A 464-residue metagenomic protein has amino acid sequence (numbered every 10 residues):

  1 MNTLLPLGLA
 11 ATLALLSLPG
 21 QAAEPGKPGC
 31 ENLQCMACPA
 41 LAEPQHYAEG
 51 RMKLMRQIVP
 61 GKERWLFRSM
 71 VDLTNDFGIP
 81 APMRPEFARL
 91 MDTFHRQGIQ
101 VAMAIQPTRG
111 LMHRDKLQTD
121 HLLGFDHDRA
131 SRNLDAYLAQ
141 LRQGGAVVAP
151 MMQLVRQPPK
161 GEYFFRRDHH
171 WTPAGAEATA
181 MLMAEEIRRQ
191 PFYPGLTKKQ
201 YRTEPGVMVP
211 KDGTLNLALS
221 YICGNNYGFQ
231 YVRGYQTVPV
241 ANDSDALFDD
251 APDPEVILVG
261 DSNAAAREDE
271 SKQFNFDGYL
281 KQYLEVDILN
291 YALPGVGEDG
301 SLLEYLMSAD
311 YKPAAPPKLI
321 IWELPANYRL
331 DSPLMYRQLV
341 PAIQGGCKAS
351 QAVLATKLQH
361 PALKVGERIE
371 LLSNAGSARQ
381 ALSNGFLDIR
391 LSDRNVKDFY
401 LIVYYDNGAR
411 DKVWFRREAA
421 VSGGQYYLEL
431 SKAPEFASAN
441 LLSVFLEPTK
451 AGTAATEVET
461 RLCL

Functional and structural regions predicted by a protein language model:
M1-G8: Bacterial N-terminal signal peptides that target proteins for export
L9-L13: Hydrophobic helical h-region of N-terminal Sec-dependent signal peptides in bacterial secretory/periplasmic proteins
S17-P19: N-terminal signal peptide c-region/cleavage motif recognized by signal peptidases
A22-L464: Extracellular glycan-modifying ectodomains
